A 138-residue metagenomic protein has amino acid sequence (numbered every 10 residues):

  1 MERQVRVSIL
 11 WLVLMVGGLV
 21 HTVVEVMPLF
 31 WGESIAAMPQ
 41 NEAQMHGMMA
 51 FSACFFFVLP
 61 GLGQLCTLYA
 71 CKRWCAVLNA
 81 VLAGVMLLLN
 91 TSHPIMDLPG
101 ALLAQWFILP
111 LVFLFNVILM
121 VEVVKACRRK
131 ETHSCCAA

Functional and structural regions predicted by a protein language model:
M1-G18: Cytosolic juxtamembrane helix and N-cap/initiation of the first transmembrane helix
S8, L12, A50, C54 (+2 more regions): Hydrophobic alpha-helical segments of membrane proteins, primarily the transmembrane helices and their short helical
V13-V58: Hydrophobic transmembrane helix segments
F55-V58, R73-P94, L114-F115: Hydrophobic alpha-helical membrane segments
L59-R73: Transmembrane alpha-helical segments in integral membrane proteins
Q64-T67, N90-H93, L119, V123: Structural signal for membrane-spanning alpha-helices in multi-pass inner-membrane proteins, emphasizing helix cores
L88-I108: Membrane-helix boundary connector in multi-pass membrane proteins
F113-A138: Membrane-water interface at the C-terminal end of transmembrane alpha helices
